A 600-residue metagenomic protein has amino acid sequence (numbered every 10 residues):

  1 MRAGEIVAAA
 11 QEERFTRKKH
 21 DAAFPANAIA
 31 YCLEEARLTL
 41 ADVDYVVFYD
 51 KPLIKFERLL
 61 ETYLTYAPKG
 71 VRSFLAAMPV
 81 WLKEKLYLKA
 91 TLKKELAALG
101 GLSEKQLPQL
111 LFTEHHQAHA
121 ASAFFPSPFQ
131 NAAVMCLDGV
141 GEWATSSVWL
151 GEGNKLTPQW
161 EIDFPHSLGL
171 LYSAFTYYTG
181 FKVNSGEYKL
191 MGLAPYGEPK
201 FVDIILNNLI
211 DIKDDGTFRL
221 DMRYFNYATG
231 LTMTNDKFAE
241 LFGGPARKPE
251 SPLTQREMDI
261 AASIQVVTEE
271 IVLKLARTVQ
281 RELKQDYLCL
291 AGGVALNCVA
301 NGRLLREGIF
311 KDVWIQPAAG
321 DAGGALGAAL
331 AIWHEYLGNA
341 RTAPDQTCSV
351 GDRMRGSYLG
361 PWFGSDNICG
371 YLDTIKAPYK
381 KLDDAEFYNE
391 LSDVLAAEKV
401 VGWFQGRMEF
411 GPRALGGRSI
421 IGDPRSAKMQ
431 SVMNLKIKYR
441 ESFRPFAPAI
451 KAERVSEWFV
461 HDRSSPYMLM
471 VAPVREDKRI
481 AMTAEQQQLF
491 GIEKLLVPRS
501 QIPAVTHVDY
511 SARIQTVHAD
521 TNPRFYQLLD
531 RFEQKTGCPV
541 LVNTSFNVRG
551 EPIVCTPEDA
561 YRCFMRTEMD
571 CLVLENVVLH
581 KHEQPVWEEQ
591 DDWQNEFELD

Functional and structural regions predicted by a protein language model:
M1-K19, A36, A41, L59-F74 (+7 more regions): Flexible beta->alpha loop and helix N-cap segments adjacent to enzyme active/binding sites
E13-F24, D259-A262, V266: Active-site pocket-shaping loop/turn-to-helix segments
D21-E61: Conserved phosphate-binding loops in N-terminal lobes of ATP-dependent enzymes of the actin/Hsp70/sugar-kinase
V46-Y49, A291, Q316, E575: Conserved residues at the C-terminal ends of beta-strands
H115-H119, R256, I260, I264 (+1 more regions): Active-site-adjacent loop/helix segments that line or gate small-molecule/cofactor pockets in enzymes
A262-L288: Phosphate/ATP-binding catalytic cores across multiple sugar-kinase/actin-like superfamilies, primarily ASKHA
T268, L296, D520-R524: A general structural motif
L288-L296: Glycine-rich beta-strand-to-loop/alpha-helix junction loops that act as flexible
